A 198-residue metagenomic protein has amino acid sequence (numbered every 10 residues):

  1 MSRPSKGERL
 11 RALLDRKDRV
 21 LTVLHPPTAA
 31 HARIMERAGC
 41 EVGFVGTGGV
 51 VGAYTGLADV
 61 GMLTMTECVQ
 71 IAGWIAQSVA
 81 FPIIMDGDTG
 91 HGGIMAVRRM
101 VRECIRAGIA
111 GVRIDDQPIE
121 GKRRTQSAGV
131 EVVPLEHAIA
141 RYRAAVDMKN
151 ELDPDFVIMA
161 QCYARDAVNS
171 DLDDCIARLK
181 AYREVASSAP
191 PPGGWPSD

Functional and structural regions predicted by a protein language model:
S2-D198: Alpha/beta enzyme core
